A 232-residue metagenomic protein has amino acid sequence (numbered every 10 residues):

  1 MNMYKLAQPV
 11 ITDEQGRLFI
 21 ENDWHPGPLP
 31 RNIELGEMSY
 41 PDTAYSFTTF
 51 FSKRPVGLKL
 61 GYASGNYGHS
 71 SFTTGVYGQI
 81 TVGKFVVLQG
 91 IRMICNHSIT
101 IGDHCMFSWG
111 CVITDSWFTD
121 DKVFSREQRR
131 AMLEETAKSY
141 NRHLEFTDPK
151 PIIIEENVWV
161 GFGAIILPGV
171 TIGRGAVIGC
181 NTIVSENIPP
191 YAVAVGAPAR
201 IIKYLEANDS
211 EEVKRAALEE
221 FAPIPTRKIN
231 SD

Functional and structural regions predicted by a protein language model:
M1-N157, F162-I166, R174, P190 (+1 more regions): Domain-scale signature associated with acetyltransferase and cell-envelope carbohydrate enzymes
Y62, I183-V184: Short linear motifs in intrinsically disordered
G163, N181-T182: Active-site-flanking alpha-helical
V170, T182, I188: Short beta-to-alpha loop/turn elements within the nucleotide-binding domains of ABC transporters
I178: Binuclear metal-ion centers of metallo-dependent hydrolases, dominated by the metallo-beta-lactamase
